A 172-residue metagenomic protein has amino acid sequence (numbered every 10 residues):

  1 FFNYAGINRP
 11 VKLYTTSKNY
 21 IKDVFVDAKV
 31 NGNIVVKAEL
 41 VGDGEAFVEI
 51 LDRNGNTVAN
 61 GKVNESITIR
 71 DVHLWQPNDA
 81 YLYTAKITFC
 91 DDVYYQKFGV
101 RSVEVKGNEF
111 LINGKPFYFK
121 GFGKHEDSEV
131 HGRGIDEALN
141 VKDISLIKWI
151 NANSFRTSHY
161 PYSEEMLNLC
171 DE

Functional and structural regions predicted by a protein language model:
F1-E164, L169: Secreted/periplasmic carbohydrate-active enzymes, especially glycoside hydrolases
